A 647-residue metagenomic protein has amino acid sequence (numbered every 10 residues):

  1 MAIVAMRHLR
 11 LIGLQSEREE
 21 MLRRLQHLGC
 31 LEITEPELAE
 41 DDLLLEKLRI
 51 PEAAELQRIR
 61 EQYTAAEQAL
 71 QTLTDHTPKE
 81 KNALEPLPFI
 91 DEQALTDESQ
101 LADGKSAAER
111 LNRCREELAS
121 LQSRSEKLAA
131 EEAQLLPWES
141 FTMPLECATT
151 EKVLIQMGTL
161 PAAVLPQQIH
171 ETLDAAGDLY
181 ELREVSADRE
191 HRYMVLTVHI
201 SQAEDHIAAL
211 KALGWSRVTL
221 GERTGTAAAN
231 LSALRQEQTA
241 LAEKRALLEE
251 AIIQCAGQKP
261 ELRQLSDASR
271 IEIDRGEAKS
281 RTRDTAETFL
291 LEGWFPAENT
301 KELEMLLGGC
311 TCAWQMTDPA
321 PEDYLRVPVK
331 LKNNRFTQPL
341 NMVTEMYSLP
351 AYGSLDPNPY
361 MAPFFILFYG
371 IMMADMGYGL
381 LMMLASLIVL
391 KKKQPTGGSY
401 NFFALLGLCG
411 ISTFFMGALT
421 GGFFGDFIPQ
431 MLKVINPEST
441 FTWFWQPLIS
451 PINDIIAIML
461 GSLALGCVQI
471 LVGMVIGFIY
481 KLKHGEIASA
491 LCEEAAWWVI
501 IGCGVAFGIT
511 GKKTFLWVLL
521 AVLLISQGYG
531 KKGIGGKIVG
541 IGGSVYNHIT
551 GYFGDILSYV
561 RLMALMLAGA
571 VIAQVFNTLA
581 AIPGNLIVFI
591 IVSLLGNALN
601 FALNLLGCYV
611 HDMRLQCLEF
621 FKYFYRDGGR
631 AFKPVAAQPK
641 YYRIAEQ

Functional and structural regions predicted by a protein language model:
M1-M361, V389, T396-F403: Long, charged N-terminal accessory/stalk domains
A2-H8, S16-L22, Q26-I33, T300-Q647: Conserved, carboxylate-rich catalytic/transport cores that coordinate ions
